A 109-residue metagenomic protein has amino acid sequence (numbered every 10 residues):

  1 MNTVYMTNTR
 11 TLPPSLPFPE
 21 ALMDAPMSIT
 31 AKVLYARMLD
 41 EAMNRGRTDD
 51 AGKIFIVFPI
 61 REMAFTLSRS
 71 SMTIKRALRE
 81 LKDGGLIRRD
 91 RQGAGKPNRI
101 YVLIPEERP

Functional and structural regions predicted by a protein language model:
M1-R61: Short recognition helix of helix-turn-helix/winged-helix DNA-binding domains
M43-E106: Winged helix-turn-helix DNA-binding recognition segment
